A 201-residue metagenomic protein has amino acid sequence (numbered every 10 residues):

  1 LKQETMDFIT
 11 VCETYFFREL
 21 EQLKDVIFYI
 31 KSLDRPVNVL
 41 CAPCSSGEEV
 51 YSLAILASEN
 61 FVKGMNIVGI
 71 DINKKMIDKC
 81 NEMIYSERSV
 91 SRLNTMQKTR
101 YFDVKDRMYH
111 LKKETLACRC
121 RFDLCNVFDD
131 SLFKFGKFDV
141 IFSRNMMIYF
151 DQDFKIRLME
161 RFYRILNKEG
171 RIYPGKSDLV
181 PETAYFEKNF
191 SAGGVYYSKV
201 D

Functional and structural regions predicted by a protein language model:
L1-V37: Conserved AdoMet
D34, V62, Y85, N167: Short conserved AdoMet
P36-G47, V68: Conserved class I S-adenosyl-L-methionine
S46-F61: Conserved SAM-binding loop of SAM-dependent methyltransferases across substrates and taxa, primarily the Class I
M65-F142, M146-F150, F154, L179-V180: Extended basic-aromatic, gly/pro-enriched interface segments that bind polyanionic ligands
V140, E182-D201: Core SAM-dependent methyltransferase catalytic element
I156-K168: A short glycine-rich, Lys/Arg-flanked "PGG" loop and its adjoining helix->strand segment in the class I
K168-K176: Conserved beta-strand signature within the Rossmann-like core of class I S-adenosyl-L-methionine
